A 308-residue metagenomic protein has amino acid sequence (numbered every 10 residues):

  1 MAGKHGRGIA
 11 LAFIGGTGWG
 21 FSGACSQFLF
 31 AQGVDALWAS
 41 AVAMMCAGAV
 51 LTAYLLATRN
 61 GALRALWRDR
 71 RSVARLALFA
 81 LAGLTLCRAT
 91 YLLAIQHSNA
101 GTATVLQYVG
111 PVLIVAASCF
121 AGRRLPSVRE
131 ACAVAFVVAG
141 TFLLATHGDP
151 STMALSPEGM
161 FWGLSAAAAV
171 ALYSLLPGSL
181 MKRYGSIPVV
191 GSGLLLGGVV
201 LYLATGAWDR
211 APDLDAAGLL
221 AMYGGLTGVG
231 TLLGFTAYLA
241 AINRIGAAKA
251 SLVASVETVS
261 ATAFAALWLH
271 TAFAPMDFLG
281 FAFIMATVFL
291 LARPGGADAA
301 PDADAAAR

Functional and structural regions predicted by a protein language model:
M1-L51, T152-S179, V199, D304-R308: Glycine-/small-residue-enriched transmembrane alpha-helix faces in small-molecule transporters and effluxers
K4-G8, Q32-A41, L66-V73, A131 (+3 more regions): Juxtamembrane helix-entry segments on the extracytoplasmic side of multipass membrane proteins
A10-A12, G16, V42, R88 (+3 more regions): Helix-helix packing/entry segments at the starts of transmembrane helices
A12-F13, D69-L78, P126-V138, G159-M160 (+1 more regions): Cytoplasmic-side transmembrane-helix entry/capping segments in multi-pass membrane proteins
G18, T58-G101, Q107, L143 (+1 more regions): Specific transmembrane alpha-helical segments of multi-pass solute transporters/efflux pumps, especially DMT/EamA
L29, A39, A94, N99 (+7 more regions): Hydrophobic/aromatic residues within transmembrane alpha-helices of multi-pass small-molecule transporters
A31-L86, L113-A117, A168-L176, V190-D209 (+3 more regions): Transmembrane alpha-helices of multi-pass small-molecule transport proteins
L51, A117, P126-G148, L195-L196 (+4 more regions): Hydrophobic transmembrane alpha-helices of multi-pass small-molecule transport proteins
